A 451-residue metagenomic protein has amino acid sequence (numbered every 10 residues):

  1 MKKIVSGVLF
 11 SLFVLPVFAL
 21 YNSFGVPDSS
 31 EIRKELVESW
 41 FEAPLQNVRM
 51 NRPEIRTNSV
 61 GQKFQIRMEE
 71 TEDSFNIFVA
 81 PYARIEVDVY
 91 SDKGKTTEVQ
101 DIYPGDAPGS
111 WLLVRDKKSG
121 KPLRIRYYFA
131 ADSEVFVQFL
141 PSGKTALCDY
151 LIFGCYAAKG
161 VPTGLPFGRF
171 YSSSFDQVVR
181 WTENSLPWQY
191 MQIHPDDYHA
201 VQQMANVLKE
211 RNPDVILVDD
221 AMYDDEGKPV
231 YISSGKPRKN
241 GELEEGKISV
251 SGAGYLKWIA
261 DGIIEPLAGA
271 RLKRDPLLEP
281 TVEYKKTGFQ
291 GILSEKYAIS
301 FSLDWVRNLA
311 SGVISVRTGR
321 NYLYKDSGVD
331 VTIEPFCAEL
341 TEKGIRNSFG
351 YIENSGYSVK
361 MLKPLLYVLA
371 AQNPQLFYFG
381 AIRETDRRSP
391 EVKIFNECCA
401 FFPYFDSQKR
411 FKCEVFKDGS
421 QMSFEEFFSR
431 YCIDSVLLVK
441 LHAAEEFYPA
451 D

Functional and structural regions predicted by a protein language model:
K2-F10: Sec-dependent signal peptide recognition, specifically the positively charged N-region followed immediately by
G7, V17-F18: Cleavable N-terminal signal peptides
A19-D451: Cysteine-nucleophile amide-bond enzymes
